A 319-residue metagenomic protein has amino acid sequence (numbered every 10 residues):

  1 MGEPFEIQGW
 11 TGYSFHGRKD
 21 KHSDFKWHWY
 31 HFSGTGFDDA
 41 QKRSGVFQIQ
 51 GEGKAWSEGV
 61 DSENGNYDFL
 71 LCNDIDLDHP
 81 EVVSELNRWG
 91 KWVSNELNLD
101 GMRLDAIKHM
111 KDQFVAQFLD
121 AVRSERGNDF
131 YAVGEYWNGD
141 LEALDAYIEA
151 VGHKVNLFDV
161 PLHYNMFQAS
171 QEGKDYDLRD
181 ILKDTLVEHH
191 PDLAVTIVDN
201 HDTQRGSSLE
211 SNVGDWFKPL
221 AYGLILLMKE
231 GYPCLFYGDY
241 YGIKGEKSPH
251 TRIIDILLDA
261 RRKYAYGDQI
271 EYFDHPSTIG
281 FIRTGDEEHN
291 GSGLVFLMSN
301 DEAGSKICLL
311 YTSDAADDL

Functional and structural regions predicted by a protein language model:
G2-H22, K26-H28, R88-S313: Active-site-proximal helices and loops of the catalytic beta/alpha 8
G2-N66: Core domains of carbohydrate- and sulfate-ester-processing enzymes
S44-F47, D76-P80, Y136-G139, L224: Short N-terminal helix-initiation segments at or just after the protein's N-terminus
Q50-C72, G206, S211-L220: Solvent-exposed, charged interface segments at domain starts and junctions
S57-N87, K91, E96, I107: Active-site-adjacent "subsite" loops/lids of carbohydrate-active enzymes
D314-D318: A short, hydrophobic C-terminal helix/tail in secreted or cell-surface proteins
